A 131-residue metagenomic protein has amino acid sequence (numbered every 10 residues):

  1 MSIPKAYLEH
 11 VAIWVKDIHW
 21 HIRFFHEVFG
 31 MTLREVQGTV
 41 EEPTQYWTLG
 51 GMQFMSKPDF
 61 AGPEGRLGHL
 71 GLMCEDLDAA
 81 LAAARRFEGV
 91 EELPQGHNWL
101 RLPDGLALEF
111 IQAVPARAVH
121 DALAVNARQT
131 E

Functional and structural regions predicted by a protein language model:
M1-P4, I13, R34-E35, R85-E131: Vicinal oxygen chelate
S2-A6, A12-Q53, A79: Core segments of cupin and vicinal oxygen chelate
Y7-K16, Q45-Y46, D59-R85, G96-L102 (+1 more regions): Vicinal oxygen chelate
R23, K57, A80-A82, F110 (+1 more regions): Short acidic, gly/pro-rich beta-turn/loop elements at beta-sheet edges and active-site/ligand-binding grooves
R23-V28, F60-G62, L67-L70, R85-F87 (+1 more regions): Surface-exposed beta-strand edges and their flanking turn/coil or helix-capping segments
M31-R66, L100-A118: Conserved short beta-strand elements that form part of the metal-binding/catalytic scaffold of enzyme active sites
